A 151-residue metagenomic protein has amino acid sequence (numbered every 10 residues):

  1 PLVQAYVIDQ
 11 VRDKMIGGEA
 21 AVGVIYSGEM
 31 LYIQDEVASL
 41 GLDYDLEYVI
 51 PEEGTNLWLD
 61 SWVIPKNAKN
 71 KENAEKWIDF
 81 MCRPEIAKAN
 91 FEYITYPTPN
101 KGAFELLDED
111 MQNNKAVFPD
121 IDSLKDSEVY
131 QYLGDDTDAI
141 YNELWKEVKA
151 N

Functional and structural regions predicted by a protein language model:
P1-E47: Ligand-binding pocket segment of bilobal, Venus flytrap-like solute-binding proteins
L2-V3, W62-K66: Short, well-ordered beta-strand elements within core beta-sheets of diverse protein domains
R12, I16, V24, E75-C82 (+3 more regions): Non-transmembrane alpha-helical segments in soluble domains of secreted/periplasmic/extracellular proteins
G28-L31, E53-N56, K69, R83-A87: Solvent-exposed loop/turn segments at secondary-structure junctions within structured extracellular/periplasmic domains
L42-V63, Q112: Periplasmic-binding protein-like
P65-K125: Mature extracytoplasmic/periplasmic domains
I121-N151: Conserved C-terminal helix/tail region of periplasmic/extracytoplasmic solute-binding proteins
